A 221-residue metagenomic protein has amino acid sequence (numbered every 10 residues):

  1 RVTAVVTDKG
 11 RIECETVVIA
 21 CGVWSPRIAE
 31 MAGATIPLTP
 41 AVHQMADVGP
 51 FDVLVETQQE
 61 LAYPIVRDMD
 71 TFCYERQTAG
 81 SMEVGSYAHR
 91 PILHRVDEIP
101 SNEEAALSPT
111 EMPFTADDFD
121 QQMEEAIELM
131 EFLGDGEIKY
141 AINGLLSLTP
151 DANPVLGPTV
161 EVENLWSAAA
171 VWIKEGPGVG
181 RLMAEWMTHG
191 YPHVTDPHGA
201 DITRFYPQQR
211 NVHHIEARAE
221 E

Functional and structural regions predicted by a protein language model:
R1-P100, E104-P113, Q121-F132, P207-E221: Flavin-dependent oxidoreductases
D70, L107-A219: C-terminal catalytic lobe of FAD-dependent flavoproteins
